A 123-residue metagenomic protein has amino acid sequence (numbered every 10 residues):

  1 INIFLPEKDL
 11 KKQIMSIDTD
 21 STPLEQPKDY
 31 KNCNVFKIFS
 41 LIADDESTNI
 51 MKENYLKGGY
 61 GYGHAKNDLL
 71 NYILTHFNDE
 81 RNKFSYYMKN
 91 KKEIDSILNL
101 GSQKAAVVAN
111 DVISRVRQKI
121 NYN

Functional and structural regions predicted by a protein language model:
I1-N123: Conserved nucleotide- and phosphate/pyrophosphate-binding catalytic cores in adenylate/nucleotidyl-handling enzymes
